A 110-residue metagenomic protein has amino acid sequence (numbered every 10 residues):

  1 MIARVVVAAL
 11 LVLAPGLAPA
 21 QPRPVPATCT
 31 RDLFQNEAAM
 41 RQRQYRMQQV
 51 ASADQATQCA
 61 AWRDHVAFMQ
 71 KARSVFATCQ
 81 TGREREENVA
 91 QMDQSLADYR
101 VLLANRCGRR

Functional and structural regions predicted by a protein language model:
M1-V7: Bacterial N-terminal signal peptides that target proteins for export
P15-L17: N-terminal signal peptide c-region/cleavage motif recognized by signal peptidases
Q21-R110: Post-signal/leader-peptide non-cytosolic segments of secretory proteins
